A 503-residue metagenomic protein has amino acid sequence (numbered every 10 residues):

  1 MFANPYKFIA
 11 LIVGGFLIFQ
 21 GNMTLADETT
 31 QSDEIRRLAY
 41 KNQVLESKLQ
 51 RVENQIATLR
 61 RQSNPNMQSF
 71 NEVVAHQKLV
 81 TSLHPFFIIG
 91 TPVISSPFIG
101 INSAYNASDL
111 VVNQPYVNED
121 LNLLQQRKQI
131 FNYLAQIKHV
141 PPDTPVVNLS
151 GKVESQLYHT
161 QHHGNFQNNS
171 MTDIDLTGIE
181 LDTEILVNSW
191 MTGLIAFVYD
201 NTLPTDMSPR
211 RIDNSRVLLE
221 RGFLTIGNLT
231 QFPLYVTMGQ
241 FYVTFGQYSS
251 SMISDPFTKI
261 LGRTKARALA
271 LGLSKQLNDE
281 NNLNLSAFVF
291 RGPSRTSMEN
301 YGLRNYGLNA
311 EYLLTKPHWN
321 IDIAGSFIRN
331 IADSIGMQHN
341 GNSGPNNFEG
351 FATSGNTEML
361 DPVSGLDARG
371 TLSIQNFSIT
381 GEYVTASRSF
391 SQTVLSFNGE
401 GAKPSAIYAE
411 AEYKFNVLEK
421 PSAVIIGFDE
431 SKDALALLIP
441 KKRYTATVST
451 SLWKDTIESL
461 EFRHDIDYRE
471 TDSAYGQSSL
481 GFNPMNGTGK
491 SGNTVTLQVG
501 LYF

Functional and structural regions predicted by a protein language model:
F2, T24-E154: N-terminal periplasmic/intermembrane-space "pro-region" immediately following the signal or transit peptide
Q114-P115, E119, Q125-K128, N132-L134 (+4 more regions): Detector for outer-membrane/organellar transmembrane beta-barrel domains, recognizing the amphipathic beta-strand
Q136-Q161, N168-P293, G302-G307, E311-P317 (+1 more regions): Outer membrane beta-barrel
P142-V146, M171-L176, N214-L219, I260-A266 (+8 more regions): Transmembrane beta-barrel outer-membrane domains
V147-S155, T192-I195, L234-V236, L283-A287 (+8 more regions): Transmembrane beta-strands of outer-membrane beta-barrel proteins
S155-Q161, G178, F197-L203, Q240-T244 (+10 more regions): Transmembrane beta-strands of outer-membrane beta-barrel pores
T160-N168, P204-V217, Y248-D255, G292 (+6 more regions): Outer-membrane beta-barrel translocator domains and adjoining extracellular loop/strand segments of Gram-negative
A411, N486-F503: Outer-membrane beta-barrel "beta-signal"
